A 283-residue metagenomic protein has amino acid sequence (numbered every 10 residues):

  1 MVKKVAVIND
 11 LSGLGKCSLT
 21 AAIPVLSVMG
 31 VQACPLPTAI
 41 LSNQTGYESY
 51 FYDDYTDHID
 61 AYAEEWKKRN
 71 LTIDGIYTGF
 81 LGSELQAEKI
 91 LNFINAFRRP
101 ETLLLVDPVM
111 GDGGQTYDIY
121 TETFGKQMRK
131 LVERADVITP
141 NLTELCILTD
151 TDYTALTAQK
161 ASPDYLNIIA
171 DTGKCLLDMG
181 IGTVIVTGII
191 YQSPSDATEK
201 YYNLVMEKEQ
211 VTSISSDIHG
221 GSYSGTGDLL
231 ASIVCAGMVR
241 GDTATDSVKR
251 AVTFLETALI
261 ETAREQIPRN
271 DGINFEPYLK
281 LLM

Functional and structural regions predicted by a protein language model:
V2-D118, E276-L282: Conserved N-terminal subdomain of the carbohydrate kinase-like
I8, M29, E65-R69, A96-F97 (+6 more regions): Change "in soluble alpha/beta enzymes" to "in soluble alpha/beta proteins
G13, V211-G225: Short pre-catalytic strand/loop immediately N-terminal to key active-site residues, enriched for Gly-Thr
G82, M110, E144, I190 (+1 more regions): Active-site-proximal loop/turn and secondary-structure-junction residues that shape catalytic pockets, frequently
I119-V211: Conserved phosphate/ATP/ADP-binding segment of small-molecule kinases
G221-A244, V248: Short, small-residue alpha-helix embedded
T245-M283: Charged C-terminal helix
